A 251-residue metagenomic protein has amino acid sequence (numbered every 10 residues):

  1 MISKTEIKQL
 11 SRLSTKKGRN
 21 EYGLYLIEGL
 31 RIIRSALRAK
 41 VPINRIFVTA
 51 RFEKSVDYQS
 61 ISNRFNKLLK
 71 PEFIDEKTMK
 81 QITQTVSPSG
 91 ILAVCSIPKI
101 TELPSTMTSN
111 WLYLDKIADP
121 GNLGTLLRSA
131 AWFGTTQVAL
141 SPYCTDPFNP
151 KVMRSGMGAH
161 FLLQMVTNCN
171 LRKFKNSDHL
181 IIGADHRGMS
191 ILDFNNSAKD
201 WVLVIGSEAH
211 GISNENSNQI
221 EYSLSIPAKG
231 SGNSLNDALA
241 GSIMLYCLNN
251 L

Functional and structural regions predicted by a protein language model:
M1-D57, C144-T145: Boundary-proximal intrinsically disordered activation/regulatory segments immediately upstream of a helical core
G29, A118-L126, S234-A240: Amphipathic alpha-helical repeat scaffolds
R38, N66, E72, L103-G188: RNA substrate-binding interface of SAM-dependent RNA methyltransferases
S55-K67, N216: Short, aromatic/basic amphipathic alpha-helical patches
P71-V94: Glycine/small-residue-rich loop that forms an oxyanion/phosphate-binding "nest" at active or ligand-binding sites
V86, I91-T106, C144: Acidic/glycine-rich phosphate/pyrophosphate-binding loops and surrounding catalytic core that coordinate Mg2+
S129-F133, C144-F161, N214-L251: Structured adenosyl-cofactor binding patch, chiefly the S-adenosyl-L-methionine
G183-G232: Active-site/ligand-binding-proximal alpha/beta "capping" segment
